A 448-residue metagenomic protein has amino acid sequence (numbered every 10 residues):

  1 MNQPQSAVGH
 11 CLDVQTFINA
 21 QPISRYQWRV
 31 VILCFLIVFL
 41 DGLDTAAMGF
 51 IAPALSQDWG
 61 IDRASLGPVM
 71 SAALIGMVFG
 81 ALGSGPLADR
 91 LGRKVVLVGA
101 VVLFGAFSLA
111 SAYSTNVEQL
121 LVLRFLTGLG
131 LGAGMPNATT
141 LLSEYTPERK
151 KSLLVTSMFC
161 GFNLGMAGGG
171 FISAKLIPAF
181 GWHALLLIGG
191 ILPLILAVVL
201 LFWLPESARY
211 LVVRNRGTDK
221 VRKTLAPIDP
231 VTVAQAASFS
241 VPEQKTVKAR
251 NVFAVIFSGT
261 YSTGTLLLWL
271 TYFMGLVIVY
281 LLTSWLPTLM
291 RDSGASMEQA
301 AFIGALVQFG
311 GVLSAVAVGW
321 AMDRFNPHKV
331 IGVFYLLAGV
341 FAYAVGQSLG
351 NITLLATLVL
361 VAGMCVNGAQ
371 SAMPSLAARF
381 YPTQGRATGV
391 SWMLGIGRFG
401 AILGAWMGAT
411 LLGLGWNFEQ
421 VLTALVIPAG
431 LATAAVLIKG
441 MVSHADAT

Functional and structural regions predicted by a protein language model:
M1-A20, L204-Y261: Intracellular cytosolic loops and amphipathic helices of Major Facilitator Superfamily
R29-R63, L282-P287: Extracytoplasmic
M48-G49, F257-A315: Extracytoplasmic gate region of multi-pass secondary transporters
G60, G92, Y113-Q119, P147 (+2 more regions): Helix-breaking motifs and short loop linkers at transmembrane-helix boundaries and internal kinks in secondary membrane
F79-V117: Conserved MFS/SLC helix-loop-helix module at the cytosolic interface between two early adjacent transmembrane helices
R90-A100, R324-Y335: Cytoplasmic membrane-interface "Motif A"-like loop-to-helix N-cap segments of 12-TM Major Facilitator Superfamily
M158, F162-V213: Helix-loop-helix hairpin linking two adjacent transmembrane segments in secondary transporters
P178-G190, L412-I427: A membrane-interface helix-boundary motif in multi-pass transporters
